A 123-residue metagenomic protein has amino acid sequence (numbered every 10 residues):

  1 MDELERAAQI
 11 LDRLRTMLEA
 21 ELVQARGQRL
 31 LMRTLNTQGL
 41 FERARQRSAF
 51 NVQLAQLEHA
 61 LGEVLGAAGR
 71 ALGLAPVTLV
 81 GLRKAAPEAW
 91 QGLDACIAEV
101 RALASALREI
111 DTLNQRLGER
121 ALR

Functional and structural regions predicted by a protein language model:
M1-R33, T37, F41-R123: C-terminal-biased regions
